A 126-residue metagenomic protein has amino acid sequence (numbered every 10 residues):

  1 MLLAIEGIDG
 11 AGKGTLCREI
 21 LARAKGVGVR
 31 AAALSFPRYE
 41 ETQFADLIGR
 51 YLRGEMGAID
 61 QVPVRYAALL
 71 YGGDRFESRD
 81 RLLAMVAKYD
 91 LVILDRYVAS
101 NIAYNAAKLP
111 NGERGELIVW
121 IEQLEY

Functional and structural regions predicted by a protein language model:
M1, V27-V29: Residue-level signal for beta-strand positions within conserved beta-sheet cores that form or flank
L3-I5: Hydrophobic anchor at the beta1->P-loop junction of P-loop NTPases
A11: ATP-binding Walker
G14: Walker A/P-loop
I20, A24-K25: Hydrophobic alpha-helical packing residues
V29-Y126: ATP-dependent small-molecule kinase phosphotransfer cores that center on conserved nucleotide phosphate-binding segments
